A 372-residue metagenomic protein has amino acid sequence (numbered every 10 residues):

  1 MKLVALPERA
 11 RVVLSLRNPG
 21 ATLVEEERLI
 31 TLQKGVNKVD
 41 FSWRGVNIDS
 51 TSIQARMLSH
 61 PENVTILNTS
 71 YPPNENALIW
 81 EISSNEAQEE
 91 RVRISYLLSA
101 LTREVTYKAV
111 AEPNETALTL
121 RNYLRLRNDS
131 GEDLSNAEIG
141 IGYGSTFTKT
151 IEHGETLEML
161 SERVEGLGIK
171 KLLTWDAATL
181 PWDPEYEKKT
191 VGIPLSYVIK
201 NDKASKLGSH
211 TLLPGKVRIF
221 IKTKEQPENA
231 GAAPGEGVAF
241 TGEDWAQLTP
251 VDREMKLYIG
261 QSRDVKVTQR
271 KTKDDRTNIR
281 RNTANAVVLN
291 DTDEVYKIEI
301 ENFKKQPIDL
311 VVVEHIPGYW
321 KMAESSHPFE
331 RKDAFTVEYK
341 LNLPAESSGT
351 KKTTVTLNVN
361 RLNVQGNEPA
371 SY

Functional and structural regions predicted by a protein language model:
M1-Y372: Long, intrinsically disordered, low-complexity accessory segments associated with secretion and vesicular trafficking
